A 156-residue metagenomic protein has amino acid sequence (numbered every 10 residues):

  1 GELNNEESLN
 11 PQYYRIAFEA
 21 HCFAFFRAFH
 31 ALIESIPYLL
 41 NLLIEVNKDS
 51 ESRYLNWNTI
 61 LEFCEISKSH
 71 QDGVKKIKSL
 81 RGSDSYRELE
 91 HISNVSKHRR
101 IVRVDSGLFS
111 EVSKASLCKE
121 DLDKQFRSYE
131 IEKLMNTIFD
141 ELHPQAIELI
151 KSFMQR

Functional and structural regions predicted by a protein language model:
G1-R27, Y38-R156: Acidic, Ser/Thr/Gly/Pro-rich intrinsically disordered interaction regions
